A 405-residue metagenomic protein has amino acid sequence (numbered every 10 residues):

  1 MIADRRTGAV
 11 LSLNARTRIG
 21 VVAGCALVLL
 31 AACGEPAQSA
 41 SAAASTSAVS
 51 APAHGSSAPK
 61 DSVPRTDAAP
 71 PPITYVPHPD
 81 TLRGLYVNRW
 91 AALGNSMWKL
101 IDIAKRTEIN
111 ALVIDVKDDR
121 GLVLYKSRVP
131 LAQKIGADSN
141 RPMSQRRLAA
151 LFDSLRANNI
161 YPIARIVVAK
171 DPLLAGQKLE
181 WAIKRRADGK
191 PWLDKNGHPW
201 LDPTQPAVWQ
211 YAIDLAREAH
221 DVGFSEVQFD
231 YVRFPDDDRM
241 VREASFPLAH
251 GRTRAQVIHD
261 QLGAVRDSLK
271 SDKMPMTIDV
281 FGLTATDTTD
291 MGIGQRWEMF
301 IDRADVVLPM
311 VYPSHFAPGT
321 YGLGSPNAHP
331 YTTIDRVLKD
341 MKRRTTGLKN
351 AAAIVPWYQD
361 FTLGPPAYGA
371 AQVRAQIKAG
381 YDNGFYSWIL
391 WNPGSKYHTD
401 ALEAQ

Functional and structural regions predicted by a protein language model:
C33-P36: Bacterial signal peptide processing site
Y75-N88, A92, D153, A169-D221: Active-site-adjacent "subsite" loops/lids of carbohydrate-active enzymes
W98-L122, D221-E226, R303-V306, G380-S387: Catalytic domains of carbohydrate-active enzymes, especially glycoside hydrolases
I109-M143, D236, R242, L402: Aromatic-lined carbohydrate-binding/catalytic grooves of carbohydrate-active enzymes
N110-V116, S144-L193, Q228-F229: Glycine-rich, aromatic-flanked loop segments that form ligand/cofactor-binding clefts across common enzyme folds
L124-I135, D171-D194, P235-A249, Q295 (+1 more regions): Aromatic- and acidic-residue-enriched segments that line the glycan-binding/catalytic groove of carbohydrate-active
I163-D171, Q228, R254-I293, K349-T362: Aromatic-lined carbohydrate-recognition surfaces of secreted/lumenal glycan-active proteins
A304-P318, N327-Q405: Substrate-binding cleft of secreted/luminal carbohydrate-active enzymes
